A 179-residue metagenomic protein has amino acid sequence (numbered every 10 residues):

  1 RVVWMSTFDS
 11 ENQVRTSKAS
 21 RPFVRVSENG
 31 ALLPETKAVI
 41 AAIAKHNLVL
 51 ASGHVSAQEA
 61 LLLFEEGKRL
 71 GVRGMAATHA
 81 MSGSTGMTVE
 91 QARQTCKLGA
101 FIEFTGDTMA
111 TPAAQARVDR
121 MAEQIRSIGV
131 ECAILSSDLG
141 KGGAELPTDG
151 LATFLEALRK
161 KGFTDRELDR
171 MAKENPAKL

Functional and structural regions predicted by a protein language model:
R1, A41-A44, K68, Q91-G99 (+1 more regions): Acidic (Asp/Glu)-rich catalytic clusters
R1-E11, I102-F104, A133-S137: Non-cysteine beta-strand/loop elements that form the S-adenosyl-L-methionine
V3, L50, I102, D138 (+2 more regions): Divalent metal-coordination and catalytic microenvironments
V3-M87: Divalent metal-binding pocket/active-site signature
T16, L61-E66, G86-T95, P112-I125 (+1 more regions): Histidine/acidic-residue-rich catalytic or RNA/ligand-binding cores of hydrolases and nuclease-related proteins
G99-T111: His/Asp/Glu-enriched short active-site or ligand-binding loop at hydrolase and phosphoryl-transfer sites
T105, V130-P147: Short acidic/histidine-rich active-site segments
D149-L179: Mid-to-C-terminal alpha-helical segments outside catalytic/metal-binding sites
